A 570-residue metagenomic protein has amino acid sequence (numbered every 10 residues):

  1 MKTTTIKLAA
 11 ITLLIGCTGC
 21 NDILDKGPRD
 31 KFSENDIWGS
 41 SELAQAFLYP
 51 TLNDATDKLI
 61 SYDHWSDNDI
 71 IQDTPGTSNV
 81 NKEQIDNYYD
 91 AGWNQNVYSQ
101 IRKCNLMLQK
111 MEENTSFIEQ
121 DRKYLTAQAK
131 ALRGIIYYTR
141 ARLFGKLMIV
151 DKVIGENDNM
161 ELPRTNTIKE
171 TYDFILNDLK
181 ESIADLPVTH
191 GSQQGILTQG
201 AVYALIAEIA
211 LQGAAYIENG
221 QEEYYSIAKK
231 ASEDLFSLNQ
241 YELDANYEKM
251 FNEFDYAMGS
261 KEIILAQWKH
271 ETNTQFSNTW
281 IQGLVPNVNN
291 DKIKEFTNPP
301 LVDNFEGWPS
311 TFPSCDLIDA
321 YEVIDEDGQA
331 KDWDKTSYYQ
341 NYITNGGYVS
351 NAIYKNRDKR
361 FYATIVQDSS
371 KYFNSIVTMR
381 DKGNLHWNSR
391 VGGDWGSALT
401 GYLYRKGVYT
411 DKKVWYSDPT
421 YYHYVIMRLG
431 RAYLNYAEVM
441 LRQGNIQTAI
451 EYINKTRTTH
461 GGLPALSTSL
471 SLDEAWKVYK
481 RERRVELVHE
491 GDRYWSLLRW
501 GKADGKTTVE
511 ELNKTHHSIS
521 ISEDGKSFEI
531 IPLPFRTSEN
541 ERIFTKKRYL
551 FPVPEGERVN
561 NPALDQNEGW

Functional and structural regions predicted by a protein language model:
T3-T4, A9, G16-E42, I175 (+4 more regions): Bacterial Sec-dependent N-terminal signal peptides
C20-H64, A352-K355, E557-W570: Membrane-proximal, proline-rich intrinsically disordered regions
N21-I23, V97, I168, F174-L176 (+6 more regions): Long, intrinsically disordered, low-complexity segments
W38-A55, P75-F144, M160-D173, D178-Q194 (+9 more regions): Conserved, well-structured interaction surfaces
A141-M148, H190, I209-Q221, G444: Short coil/turn linking the two alpha-helices of tandem helical-hairpin repeats
S350-R457: C-terminal substrate/ligand-recognition segments
